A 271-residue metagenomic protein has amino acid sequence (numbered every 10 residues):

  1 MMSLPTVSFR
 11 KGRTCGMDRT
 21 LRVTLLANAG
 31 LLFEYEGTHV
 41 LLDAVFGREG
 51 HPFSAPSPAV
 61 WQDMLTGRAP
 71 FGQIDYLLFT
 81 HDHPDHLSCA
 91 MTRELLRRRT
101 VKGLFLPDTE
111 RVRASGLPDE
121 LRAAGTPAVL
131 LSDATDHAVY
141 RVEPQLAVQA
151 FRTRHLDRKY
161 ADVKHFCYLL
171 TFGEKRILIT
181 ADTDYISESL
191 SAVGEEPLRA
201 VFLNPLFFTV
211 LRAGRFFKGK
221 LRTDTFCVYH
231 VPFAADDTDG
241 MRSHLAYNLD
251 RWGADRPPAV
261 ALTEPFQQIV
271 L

Functional and structural regions predicted by a protein language model:
M2-G12, M17: Short, Gly/Pro- and small/polar-rich lid/capping loops
G16-G67, A161-D182: Conserved beta-strand hairpin/beta-sheet module of binuclear metal-dependent hydrolase folds, prominently
A29, E49, D82-L87, E110-A114 (+4 more regions): Active-site environment of divalent metal-dependent phosphoester hydrolases
T38-L78, D82, C89-E94, R158 (+1 more regions): Pre-active-site segment of Zn-dependent metallo-hydrolases
L41-D43, Q73-D85, L104-D108, L178-T183 (+4 more regions): Active-site neighborhood of phospho(di)ester-bond hydrolases with catalytic His/Asp-centered motifs
L65-A138: Active-site HxH/HxHxD metal-binding segment of metal-dependent hydrolases
A90, R154-K220: Active-site-proximal loop/helix segments of hydrolase catalytic cores
D119-L146, A192, R215-L271: Binuclear metal-ion centers of metallo-dependent hydrolases, dominated by the metallo-beta-lactamase
